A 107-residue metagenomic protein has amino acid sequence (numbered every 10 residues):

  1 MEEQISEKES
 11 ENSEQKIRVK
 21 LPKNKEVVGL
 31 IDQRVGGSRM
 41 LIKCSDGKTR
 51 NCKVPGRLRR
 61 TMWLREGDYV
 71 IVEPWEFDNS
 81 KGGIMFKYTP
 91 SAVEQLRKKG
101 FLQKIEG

Functional and structural regions predicted by a protein language model:
M1-V27: Short boundary/loop segments of OB/S1/cold-shock single-stranded nucleic-acid-binding domains
I31-D32, I84: Conserved hydrophobic positions within beta-strands
G37-I42: Short aromatic-glycine-enriched beta-strand elements
D46-G56: Short, structured beta-strand/loop micro-motifs enriched in basic residues and often containing a Trp
L58-I71: Short nucleic-acid-contacting surface segments enriched for D/E, G, S/T with interspersed K/R
P74-S80, P90: Short, charged beta-turn/beta-strand-edge "cap" motif at the junction between a beta-strand and an adjacent loop
K87-G107: Short peripheral tails and domain-boundary helices/loops at the edges of structured domains
